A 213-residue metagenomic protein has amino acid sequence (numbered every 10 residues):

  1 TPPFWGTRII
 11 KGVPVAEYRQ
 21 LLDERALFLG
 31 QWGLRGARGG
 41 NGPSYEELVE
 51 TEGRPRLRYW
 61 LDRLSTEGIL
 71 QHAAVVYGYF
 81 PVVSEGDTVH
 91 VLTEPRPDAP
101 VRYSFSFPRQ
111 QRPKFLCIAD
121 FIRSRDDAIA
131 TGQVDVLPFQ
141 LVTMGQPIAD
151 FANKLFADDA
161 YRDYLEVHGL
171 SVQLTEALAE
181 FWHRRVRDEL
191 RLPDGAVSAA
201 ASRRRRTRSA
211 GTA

Functional and structural regions predicted by a protein language model:
T1-L165, G169, L190-D194, S198-A200: Active-site loops and adjacent core secondary-structure elements that bind or stabilize anionic groups
V172, A177, W182-A213: C-terminal amphipathic alpha-helical interaction region
